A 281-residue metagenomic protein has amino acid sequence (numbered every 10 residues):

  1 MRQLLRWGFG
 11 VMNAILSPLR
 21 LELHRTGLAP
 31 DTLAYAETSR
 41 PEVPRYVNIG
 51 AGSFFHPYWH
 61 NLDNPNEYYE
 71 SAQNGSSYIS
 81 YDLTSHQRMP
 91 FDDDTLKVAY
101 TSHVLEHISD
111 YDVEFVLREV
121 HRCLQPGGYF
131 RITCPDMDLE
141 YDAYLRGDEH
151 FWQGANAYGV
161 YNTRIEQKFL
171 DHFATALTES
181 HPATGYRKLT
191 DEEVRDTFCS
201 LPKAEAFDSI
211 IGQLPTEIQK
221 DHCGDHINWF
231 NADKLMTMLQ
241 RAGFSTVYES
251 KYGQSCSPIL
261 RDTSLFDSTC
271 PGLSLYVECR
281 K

Functional and structural regions predicted by a protein language model:
M1-E42, F207-D208: Membrane-proximal basic amphipathic "stem/tether" segments
R6-P18, G52-P57, P90, C199-A206 (+1 more regions): Short low-complexity stretches enriched in small and charged residues
P18-R20, P30-Y35, A51, E70-A72 (+4 more regions): N-terminal start-of-chain detector that recognizes signal peptides and the immediate post-cleavage beginning
H24-L28, E37-E42, P57-W59, S77-Y78 (+3 more regions): A short linear-motif detector with a strong N-terminal bias
A34-A36, N48, S264-L265: Generic recognition of flexible, low-complexity loop/linker segments
P41-D142, D233, V277-K281: Conserved SAM-binding loop
D112-F115, E119, Q125, Y129-R280: S-adenosyl-L-methionine-dependent methyltransferase catalytic module, highlighting the catalytic core
